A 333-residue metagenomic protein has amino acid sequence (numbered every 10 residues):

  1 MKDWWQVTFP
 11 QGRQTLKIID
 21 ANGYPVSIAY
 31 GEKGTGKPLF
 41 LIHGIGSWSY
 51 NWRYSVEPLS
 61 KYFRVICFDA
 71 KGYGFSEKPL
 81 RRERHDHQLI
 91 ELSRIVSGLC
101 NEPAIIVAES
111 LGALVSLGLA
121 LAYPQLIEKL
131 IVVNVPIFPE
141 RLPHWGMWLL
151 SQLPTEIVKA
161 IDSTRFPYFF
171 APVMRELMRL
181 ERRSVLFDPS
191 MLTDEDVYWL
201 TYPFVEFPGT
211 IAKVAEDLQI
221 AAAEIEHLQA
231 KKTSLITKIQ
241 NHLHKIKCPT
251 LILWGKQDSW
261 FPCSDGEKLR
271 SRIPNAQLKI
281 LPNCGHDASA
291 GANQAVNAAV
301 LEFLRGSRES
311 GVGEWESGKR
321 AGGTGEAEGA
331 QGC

Functional and structural regions predicted by a protein language model:
M1-L39, S60-R64, I90, R94 (+3 more regions): Alpha/beta-hydrolase fold catalytic core
A21-Y24, A29-K33, E57, C67-L111 (+3 more regions): Active-site loop/oxyanion-hole signature of alpha/beta-hydrolase fold enzymes
G44-Y54, V65: Serine-hydrolase catalytic-loop signature spanning alpha/beta hydrolases and amidase-signature enzymes
A113-P124, L130: Short glycine-enriched nucleophile-adjacent loop and the immediately C-terminal alpha-helix near the catalytic center
L121, L130-P172: Flexible "cap/lid" loop of the alpha/beta hydrolase fold
F169-H242: Conserved alpha/beta-hydrolase catalytic His-Asp/Glu region
I246, I252-W254, D258: Short beta-strand/loop motif that positions the catalytic acidic residue of the alpha/beta-hydrolase fold
E267-K268, R272-G311: Catalytic active-site module of serine/aspartate enzymes centered on a nucleophile-bearing elbow/loop
